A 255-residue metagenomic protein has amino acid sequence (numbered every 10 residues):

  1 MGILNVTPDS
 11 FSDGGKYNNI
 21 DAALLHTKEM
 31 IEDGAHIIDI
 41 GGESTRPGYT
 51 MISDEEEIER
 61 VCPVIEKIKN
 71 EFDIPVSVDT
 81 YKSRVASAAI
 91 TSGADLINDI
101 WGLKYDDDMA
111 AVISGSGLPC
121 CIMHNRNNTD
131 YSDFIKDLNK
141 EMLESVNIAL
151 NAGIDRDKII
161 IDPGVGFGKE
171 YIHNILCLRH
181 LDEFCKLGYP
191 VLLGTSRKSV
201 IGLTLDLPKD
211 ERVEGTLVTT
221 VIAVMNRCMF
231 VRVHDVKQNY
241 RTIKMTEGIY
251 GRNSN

Functional and structural regions predicted by a protein language model:
F11-H26, T45-P63, K67, F72-P75 (+4 more regions): Active-site-adjacent loop and "lid" segments of alpha/beta metabolic enzymes
L25-G41: Catalytic domains of carbohydrate-active enzymes, especially glycoside hydrolases
I31-A35, S145-K158: Phosphate/pyrophosphate-binding loops at sites that engage ATP/ADP/AMP, CoA/4′-phosphopantetheine, polyphosphate
G164: Conserved Motif II region of HX4D acyltransferases
